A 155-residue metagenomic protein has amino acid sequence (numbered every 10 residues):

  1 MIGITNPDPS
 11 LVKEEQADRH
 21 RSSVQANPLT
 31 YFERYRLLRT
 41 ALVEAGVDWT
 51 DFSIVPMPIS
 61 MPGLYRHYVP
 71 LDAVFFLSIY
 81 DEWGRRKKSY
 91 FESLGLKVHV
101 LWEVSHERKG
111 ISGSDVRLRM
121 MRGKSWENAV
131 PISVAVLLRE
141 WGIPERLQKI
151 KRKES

Functional and structural regions predicted by a protein language model:
M1-S155: Nucleotidyltransferase catalytic core that binds NTPs
